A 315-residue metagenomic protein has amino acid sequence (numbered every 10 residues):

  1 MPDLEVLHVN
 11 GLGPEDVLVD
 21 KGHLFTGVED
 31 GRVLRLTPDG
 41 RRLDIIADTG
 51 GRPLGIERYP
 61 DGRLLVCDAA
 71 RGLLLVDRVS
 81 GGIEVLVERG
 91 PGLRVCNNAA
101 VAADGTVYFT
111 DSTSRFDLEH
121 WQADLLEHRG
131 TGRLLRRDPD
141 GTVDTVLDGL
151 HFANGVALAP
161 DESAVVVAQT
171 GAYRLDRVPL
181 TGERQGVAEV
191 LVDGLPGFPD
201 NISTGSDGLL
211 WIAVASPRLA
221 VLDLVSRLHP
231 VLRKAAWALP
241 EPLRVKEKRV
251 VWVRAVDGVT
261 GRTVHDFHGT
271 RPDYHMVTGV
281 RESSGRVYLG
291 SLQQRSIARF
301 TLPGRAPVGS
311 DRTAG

Functional and structural regions predicted by a protein language model:
M1-G315: Sequence-structural signature of mature extracellular/luminal beta-sheet repeat domains, prominently beta-propellers
